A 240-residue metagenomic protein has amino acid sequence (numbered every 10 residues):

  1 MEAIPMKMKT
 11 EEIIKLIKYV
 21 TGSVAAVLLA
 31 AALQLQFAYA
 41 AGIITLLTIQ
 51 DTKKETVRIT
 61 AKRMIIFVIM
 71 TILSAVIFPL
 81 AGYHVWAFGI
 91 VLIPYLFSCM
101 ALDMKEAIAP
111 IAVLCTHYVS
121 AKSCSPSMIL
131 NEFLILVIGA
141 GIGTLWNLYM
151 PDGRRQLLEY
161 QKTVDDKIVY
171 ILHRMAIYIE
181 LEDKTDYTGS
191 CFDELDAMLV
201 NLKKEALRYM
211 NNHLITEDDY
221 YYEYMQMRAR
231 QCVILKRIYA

Functional and structural regions predicted by a protein language model:
M1-S190: A transmembrane helix-and-boundary motif of multi-pass membrane transporters/channels
R154-A240: Intracellular, membrane-proximal regulatory regions of polytopic membrane proteins
